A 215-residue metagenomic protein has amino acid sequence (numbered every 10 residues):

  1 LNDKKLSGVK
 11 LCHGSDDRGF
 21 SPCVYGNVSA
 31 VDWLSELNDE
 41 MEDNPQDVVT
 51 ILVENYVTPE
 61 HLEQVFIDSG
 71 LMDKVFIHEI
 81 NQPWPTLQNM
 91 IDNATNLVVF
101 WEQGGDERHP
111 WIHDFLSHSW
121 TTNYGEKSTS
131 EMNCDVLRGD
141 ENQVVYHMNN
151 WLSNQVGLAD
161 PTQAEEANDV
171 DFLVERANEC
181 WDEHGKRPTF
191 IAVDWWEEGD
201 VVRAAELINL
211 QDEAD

Functional and structural regions predicted by a protein language model:
N2-D215: Catalytic cores of phosphodiester-bond hydrolases, prominently lipid phosphodiesterases
